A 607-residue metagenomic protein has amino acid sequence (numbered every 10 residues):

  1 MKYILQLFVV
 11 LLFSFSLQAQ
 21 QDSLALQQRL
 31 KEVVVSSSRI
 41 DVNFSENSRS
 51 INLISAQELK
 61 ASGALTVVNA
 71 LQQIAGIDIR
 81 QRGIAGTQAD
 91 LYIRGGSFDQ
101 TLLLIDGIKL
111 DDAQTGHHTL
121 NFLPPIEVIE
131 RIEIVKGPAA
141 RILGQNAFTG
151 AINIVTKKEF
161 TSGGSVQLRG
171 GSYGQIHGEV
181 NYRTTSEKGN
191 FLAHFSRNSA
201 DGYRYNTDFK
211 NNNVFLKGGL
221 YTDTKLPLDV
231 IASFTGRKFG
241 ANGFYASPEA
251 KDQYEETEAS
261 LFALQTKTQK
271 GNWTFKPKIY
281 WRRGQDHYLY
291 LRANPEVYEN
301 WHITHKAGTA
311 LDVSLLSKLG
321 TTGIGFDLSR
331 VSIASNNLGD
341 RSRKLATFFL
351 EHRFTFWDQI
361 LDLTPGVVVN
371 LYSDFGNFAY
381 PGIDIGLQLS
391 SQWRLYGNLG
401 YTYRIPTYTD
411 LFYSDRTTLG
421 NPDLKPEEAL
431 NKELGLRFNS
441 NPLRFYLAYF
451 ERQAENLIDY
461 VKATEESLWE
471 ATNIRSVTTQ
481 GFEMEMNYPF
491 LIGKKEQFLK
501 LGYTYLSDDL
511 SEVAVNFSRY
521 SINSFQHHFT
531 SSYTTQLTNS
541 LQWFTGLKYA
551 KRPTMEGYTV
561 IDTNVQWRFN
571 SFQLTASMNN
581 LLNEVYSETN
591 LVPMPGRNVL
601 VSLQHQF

Functional and structural regions predicted by a protein language model:
R29-K60, D90: N-terminal periplasmic "start-of-domain" segments of outer-membrane beta-barrel proteins
V68, Q72-I108: Extracytoplasmic beta-strand/coil segments of soluble accessory domains associated with Gram-negative outer-membrane
I108-K136, V155-K157: Short acidic/polar hinge/loop motifs at secondary-structure boundaries that mediate gating or recognition
A151, T156-T184, H194-F195, A200-T207: Short strand-turn segments of transmembrane beta-barrel domains in outer membranes, especially the first one or two
A200-T207, N211, Y221, K225-K306: Flexible loop and strand-edge segments within Gram-negative outer membrane beta-barrel domains
A232, T266, L319, N337-A454 (+3 more regions): Structural signature of Gram-negative outer-membrane beta-barrels, strongest in the C-terminal barrel of TonB-dependent
A246-Q269, R394, Y401-E455, K462-L491 (+2 more regions): Outer-membrane beta-barrel signature, preferentially recognizing the C-terminal barrel domain of Gram-negative
K318-L319, G323, F356-W357, E451-Q453 (+2 more regions): Gram-negative outer-membrane beta-barrel transporters
